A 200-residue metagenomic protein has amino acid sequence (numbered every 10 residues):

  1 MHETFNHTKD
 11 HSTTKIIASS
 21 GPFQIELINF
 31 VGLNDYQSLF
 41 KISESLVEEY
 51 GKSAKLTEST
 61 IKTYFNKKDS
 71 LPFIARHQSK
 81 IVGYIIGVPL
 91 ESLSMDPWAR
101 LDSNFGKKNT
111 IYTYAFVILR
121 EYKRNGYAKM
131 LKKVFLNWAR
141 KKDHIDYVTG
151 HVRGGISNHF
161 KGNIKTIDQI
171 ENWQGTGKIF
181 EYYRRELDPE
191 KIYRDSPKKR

Functional and structural regions predicted by a protein language model:
K9-T60, K67, P72-H77, I81-V82: Short amphipathic alpha-helix that is part of the acyltransferase structural core
T60-I61, W98-N104, D168-E171: Short, P/G- and charge-enriched loop/turn segments at secondary-structure junctions
I81, I85-A115: Conserved acyl-donor/pantetheine-binding loop and adjacent beta-alpha core of acyl/acetyltransferases and related
A115-I118, R124-N137: Conserved acetyl-CoA-binding loop-helix of GNAT-fold acetyltransferases
A139-G154: Conserved GNAT acetyl-CoA-binding A-motif
T149-V152, N163-Y182: Conserved catalytic-core motifs of GNAT/GCN5-like acyltransferases
S157-N163: Conserved active-site tyrosine of GNAT-family acetyltransferases
